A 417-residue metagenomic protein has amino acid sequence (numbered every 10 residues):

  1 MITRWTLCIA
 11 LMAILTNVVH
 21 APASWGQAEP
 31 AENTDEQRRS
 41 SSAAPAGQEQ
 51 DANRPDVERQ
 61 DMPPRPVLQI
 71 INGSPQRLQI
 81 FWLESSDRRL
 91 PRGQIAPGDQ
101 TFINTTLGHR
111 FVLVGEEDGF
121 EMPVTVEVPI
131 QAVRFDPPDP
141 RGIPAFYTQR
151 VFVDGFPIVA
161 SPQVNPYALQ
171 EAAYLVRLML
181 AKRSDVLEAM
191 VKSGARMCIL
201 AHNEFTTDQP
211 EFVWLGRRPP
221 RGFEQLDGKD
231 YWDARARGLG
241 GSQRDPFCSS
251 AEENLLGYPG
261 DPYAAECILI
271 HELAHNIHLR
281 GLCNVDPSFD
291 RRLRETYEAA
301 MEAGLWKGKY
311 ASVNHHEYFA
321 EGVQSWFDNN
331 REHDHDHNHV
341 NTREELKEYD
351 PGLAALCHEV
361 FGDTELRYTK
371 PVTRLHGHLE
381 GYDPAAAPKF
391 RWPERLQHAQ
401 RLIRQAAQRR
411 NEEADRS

Functional and structural regions predicted by a protein language model:
T6-H20: Bacterial N-terminal signal peptides
A21-P30: Boundary at the C-terminal end of the N-terminal hydrophobic targeting segment
L68-S74: Asparagine-centered strand-capping/turn motif at beta-strand->loop junctions
G98, L107-E117: A short, solvent-exposed beta-strand micro-motif common in secreted/extracellular proteins
E116-D139: Structured interaction patches on ligand/partner-binding surfaces of diverse proteins
G142-A299, D336-H339: Acidic/His-rich structured neighborhood in mature extracellular/periplasmic domains
L279-E332: Post-HExxH zinc-binding segment in Zn-dependent metallohydrolases
V323-S417: Pan-zinc metallopeptidase signature
